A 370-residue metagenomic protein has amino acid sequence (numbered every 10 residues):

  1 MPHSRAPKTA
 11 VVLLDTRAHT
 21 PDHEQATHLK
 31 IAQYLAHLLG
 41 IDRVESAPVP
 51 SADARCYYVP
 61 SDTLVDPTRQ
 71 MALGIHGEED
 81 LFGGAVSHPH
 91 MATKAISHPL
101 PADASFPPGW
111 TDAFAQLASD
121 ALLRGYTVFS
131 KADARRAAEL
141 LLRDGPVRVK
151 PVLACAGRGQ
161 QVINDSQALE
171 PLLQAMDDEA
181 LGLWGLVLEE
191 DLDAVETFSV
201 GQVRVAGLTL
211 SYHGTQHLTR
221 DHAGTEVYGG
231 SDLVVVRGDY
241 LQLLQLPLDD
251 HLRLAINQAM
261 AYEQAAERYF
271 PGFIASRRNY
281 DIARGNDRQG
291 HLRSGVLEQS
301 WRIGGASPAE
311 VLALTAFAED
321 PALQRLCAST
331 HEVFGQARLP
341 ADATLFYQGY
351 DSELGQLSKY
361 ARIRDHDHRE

Functional and structural regions predicted by a protein language model:
P2-R43, W110-A113: Short, charged N-terminal beta->alpha structural module
A36-D144: Conserved N-proximal alpha/beta basic substrate-recognition cap immediately N-terminal to, or forming the N-lobe
D120-A121, N164-E196, A266-R268: Conserved ATP-binding module of the ATP-grasp superfamily
T127-V128, E139-V162, L181-A194, E298: ATP-grasp fold ATP-binding core
V147-L172, T197-S199, H222-L241: Glycine-rich phosphate-binding loop of ATP-grasp-fold ATP-dependent ligases
G201-Q202, H213: Extended catalytic-interface subdomain
D221, V296-E310: Glycine-rich phosphate/pyrophosphate-binding beta-alpha loops
T225-L292, E319, L323, C327-S358: A long amphipathic alpha-helix within ATP-dependent nucleotide-binding catalytic cores
